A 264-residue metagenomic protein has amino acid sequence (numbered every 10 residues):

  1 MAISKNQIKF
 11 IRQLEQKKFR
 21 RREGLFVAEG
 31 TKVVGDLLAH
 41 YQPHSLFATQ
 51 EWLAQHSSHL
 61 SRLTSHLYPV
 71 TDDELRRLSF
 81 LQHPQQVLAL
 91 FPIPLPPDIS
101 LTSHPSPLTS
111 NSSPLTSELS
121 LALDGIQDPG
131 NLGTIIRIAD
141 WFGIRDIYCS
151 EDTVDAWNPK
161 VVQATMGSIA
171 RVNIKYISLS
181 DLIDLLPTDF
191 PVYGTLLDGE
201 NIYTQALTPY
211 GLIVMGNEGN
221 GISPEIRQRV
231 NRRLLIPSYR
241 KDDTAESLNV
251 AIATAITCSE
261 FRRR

Functional and structural regions predicted by a protein language model:
M1-Q82: N-terminal positively charged helical leader segments and presequences
G30, Q127-T134, A245-A253: Amphipathic alpha-helical repeat scaffolds
S57-H66, I99-S117, T188: Short, basic, low-complexity termini and linkers enriched in Ser/Thr/Gly/Pro that act as targeting/leader peptides
V70-T71, D124, S150-E151, N173 (+1 more regions): Short beta->alpha connector loops at strand-helix junctions that form conserved, small/polar/Pro-enriched
S100, L115-D198: RNA substrate-binding interface of SAM-dependent RNA methyltransferases
W141-F142, A156-N158, Q163-G167, P224-R264: Structured adenosyl-cofactor binding patch, chiefly the S-adenosyl-L-methionine
Y193-T244: Active-site/ligand-binding-proximal alpha/beta "capping" segment
